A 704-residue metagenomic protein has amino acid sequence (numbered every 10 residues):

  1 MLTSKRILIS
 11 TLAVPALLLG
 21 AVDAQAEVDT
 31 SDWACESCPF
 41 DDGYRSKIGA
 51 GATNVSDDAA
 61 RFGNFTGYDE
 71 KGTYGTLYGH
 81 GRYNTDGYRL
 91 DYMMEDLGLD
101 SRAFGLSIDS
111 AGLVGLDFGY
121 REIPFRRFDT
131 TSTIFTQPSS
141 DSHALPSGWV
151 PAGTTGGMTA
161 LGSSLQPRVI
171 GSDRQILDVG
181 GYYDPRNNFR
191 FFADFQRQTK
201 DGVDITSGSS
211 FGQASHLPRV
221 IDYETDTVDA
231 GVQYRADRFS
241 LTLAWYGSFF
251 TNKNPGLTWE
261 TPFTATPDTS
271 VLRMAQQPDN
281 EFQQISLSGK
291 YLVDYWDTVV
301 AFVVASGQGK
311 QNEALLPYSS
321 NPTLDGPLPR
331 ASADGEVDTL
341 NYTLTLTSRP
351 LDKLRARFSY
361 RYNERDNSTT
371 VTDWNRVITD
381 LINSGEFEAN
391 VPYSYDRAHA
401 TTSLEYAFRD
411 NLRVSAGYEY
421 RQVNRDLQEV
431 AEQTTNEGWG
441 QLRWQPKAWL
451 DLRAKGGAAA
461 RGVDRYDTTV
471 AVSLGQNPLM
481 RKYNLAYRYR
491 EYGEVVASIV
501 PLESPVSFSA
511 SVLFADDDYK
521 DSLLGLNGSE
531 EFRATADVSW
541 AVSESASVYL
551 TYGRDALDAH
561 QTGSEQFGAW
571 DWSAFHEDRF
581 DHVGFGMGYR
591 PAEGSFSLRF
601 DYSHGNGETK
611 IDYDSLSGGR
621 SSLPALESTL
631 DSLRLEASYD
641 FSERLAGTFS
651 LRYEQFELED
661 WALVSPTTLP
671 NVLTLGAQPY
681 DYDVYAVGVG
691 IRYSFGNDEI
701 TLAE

Functional and structural regions predicted by a protein language model:
L2-Q25: Gram-negative bacterial Sec-dependent N-terminal signal peptides
S4-K5, Y44, F189: Structural motif marking the loop-to-transmembrane transition
V28-F40, T53-E704: Gram-negative and organellar
D41-K47: Periplasmic N-terminal gating module of Gram-negative TonB-dependent outer-membrane receptors
